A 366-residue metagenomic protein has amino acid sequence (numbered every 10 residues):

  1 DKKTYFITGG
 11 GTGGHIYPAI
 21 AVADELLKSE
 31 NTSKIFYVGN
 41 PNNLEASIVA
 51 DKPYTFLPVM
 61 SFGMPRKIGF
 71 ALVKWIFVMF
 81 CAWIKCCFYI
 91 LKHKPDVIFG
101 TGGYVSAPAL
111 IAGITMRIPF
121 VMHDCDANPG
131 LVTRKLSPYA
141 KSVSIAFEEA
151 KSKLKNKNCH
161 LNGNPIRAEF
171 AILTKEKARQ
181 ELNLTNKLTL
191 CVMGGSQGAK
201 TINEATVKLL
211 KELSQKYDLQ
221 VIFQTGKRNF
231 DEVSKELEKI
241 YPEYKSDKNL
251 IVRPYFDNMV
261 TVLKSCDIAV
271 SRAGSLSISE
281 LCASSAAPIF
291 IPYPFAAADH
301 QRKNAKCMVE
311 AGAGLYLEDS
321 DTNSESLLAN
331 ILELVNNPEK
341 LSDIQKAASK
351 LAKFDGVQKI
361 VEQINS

Functional and structural regions predicted by a protein language model:
K2-G10, K28, T32-V78, K227-N229 (+1 more regions): Conserved nucleotide-sugar phosphate-binding/catalytic loop shared by glycosyltransferases and other
S33-K34, L44, T55, I114-E176: Active-site-proximal region of nucleotide-activated glycan assembly enzymes, centered on histidine/acidic-rich loops
N43, I48, K52, K175-A269 (+3 more regions): Donor-nucleotide binding loops and adjacent catalytic segments primarily of GT-B fold Leloir glycosyltransferases
M64-V97, T115: An amphipathic, basic-hydrophobic alpha-helix
P95-V97, V260, K264-S279, A286-A287: Acidic donor-binding loop of glycosyltransferase active sites
M116, K264-C266, C282-P292, A311: Conserved donor-binding/catalytic loop of nucleotide-activated donor transferases
K340-F354: A short, well-ordered alpha-helix in the C-terminal region of glycosyltransferases
K353-S366: C-terminal alpha-helical cap of glycosyltransferases
